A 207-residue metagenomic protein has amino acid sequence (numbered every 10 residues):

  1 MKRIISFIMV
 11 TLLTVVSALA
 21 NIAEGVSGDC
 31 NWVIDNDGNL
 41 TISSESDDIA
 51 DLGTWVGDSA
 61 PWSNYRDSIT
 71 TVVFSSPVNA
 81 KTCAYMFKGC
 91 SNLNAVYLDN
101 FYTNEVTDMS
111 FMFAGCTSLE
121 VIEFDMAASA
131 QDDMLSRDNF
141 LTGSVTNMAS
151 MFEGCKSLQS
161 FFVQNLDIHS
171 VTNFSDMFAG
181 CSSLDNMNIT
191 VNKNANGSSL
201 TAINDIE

Functional and structural regions predicted by a protein language model:
M1-N21: Sec-dependent, cleavable N-terminal signal peptides
N21-V72: N-terminal segments that cap or nucleate solenoid repeat domains
N39-E45, D67-N79, N92-T107, T117-T146 (+2 more regions): Structural signature of tandem-repeat unit edges
A50-D51, A80-T82: Short active-site-adjacent helix-start/loop capping segments
A84, S110-F111, A149-S150, S175-D176: Register-specific detector for alpha-helical tandem repeat solenoids, activating on a conserved position within each
K88: Lipid-handling modules and contact-site tethers
